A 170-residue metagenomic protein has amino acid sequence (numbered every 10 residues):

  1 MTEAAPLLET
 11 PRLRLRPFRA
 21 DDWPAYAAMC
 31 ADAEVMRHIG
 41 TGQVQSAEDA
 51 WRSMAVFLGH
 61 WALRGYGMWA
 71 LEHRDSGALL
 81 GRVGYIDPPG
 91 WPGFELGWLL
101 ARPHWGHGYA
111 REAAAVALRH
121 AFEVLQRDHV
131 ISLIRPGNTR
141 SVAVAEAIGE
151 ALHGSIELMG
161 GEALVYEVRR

Functional and structural regions predicted by a protein language model:
M1-H38, A55, M68-R170: Acyl-donor (CoA/ACP) binding surface of acyl/acetyltransferases
Q43-R64: Active-site rim helix/loop that mediates acceptor-substrate recognition in acyltransferases
